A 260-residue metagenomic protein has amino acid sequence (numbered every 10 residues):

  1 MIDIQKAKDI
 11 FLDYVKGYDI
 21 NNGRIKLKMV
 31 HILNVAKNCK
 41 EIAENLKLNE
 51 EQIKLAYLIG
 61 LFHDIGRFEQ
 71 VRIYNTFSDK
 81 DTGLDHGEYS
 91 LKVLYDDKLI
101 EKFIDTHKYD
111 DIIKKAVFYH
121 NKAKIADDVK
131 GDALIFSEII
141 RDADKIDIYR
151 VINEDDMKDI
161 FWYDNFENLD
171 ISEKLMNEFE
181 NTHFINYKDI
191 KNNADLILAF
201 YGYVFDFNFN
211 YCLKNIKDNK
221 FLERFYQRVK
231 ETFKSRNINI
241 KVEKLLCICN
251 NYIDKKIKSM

Functional and structural regions predicted by a protein language model:
M1-G87, K130: Acidic/His-rich, divalent-metal-binding segments that scaffold phosphate/diphosphate chemistry
I2-Q5, D9, D13, E50 (+6 more regions): Generic alpha-helical secondary structure signal
D3, I25-K28, D81-H86, D105-Y109 (+2 more regions): A generic short-segment signal for beta-strand/edge and adjacent turn/coil regions
F11-K16, I73, D97-H107, E154-F161: Short low-complexity stretches enriched in small and charged residues
I25-M29, L33, K37, E41-N49 (+2 more regions): Divalent metal-dependent phosphate-bond-processing catalytic cores, especially two-metal-ion Mg2+/Mn2+ enzymes that act
K40, E88-K98, K115-F118, S137-R141 (+1 more regions): A broadly conserved amphipathic alpha-helix scaffold signal in soluble, globular proteins
L48-F62, T106-A116, A133-I139: Alpha-helical scaffolds flanking conserved acidic
F68-I112, A123: Hydrophobic/aromatic-rich structural module bridging two neighboring secondary-structure elements via a short loop
